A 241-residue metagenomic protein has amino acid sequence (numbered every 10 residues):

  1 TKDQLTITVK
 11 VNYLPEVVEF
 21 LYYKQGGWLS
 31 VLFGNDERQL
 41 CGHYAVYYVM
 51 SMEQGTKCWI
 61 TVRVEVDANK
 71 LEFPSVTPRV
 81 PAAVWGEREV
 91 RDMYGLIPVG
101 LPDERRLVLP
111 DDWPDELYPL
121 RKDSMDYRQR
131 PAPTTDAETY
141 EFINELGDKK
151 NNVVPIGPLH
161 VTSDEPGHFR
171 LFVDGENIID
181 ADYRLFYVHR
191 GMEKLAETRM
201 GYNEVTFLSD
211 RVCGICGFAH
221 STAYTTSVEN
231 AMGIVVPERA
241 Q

Functional and structural regions predicted by a protein language model:
T1-N177: Terminal low-complexity/charged segments
N152-Q241: Active-site- and interface-proximal helix/loop "cap" or "latch" segments in soluble metabolic and energy-transducing
